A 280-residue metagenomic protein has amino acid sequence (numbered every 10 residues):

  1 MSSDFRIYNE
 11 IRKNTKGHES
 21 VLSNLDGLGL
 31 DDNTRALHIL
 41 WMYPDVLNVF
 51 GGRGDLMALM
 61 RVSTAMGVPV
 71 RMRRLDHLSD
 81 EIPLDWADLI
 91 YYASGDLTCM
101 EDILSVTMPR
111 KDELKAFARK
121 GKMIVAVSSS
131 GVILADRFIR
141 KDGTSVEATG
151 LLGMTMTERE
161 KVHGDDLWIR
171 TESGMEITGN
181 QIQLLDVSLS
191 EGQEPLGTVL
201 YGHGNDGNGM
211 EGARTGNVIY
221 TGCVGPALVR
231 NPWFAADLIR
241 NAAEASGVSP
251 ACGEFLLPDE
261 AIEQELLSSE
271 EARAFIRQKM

Functional and structural regions predicted by a protein language model:
M1-D112, V229-R230, A236-M280: N-terminal beta1-alpha1 cap of cysteine-dependent amidohydrolase-like domains
R35-L37, E172-I177, R214-I219: Beta-strand-turn-beta hairpins that frame and shape the catalytic cleft of phosphate-ester-processing enzymes
L89-A93, V125, Y220-G222: Structural motif
L97-S173: Cysteine-nucleophile active-site neighborhood
L97-T98, G131-I133, D186-S188, A227-V229: Glycine-rich nucleotide phosphate-binding loop and flanking beta-alpha elements of Rossmann-like dinucleotide-binding
D142-G212: Pocket-forming structural segment of enzyme catalytic cores
N205-A243: A glycine-centered loop/beta-turn motif at secondary-structure junctions
